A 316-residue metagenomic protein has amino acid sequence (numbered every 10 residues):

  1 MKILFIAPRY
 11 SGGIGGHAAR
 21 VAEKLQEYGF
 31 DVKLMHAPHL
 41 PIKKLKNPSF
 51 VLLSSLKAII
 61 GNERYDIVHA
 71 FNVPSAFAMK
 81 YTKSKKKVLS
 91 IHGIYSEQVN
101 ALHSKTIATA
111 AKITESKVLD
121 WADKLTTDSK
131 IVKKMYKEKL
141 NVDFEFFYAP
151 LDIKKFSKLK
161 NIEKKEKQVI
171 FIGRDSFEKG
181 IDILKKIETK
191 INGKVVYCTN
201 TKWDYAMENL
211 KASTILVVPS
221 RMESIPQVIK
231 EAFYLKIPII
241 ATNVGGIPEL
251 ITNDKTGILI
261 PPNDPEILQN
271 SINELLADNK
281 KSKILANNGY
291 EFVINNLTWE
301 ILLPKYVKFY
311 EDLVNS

Functional and structural regions predicted by a protein language model:
L56, T106-L125: Membrane-proximal helix-turn-helix segments that form the acceptor-binding/catalytic region of lipid-linked
I67-H69, T82-V99, T126: Active-site proximal beta-strand in glycosyltransferases
F146-E166: Acidic anion/phosphate-binding donor-loop and adjacent secondary structure in glycosyltransferase catalytic cores
E163-K179, K185-E188: Conserved donor-binding/catalytic core segment of Leloir-type glycosyltransferases
R221: Aromatic "clamp/platform" in nucleotide-sugar-dependent glycosyltransferases that forms part of the donor/acceptor
P238-A241: Short hydrophobic beta-strand element within catalytic cores of glycosyltransferases and related nucleotide-activated
N253-D254, I258-P265, E274-K280: Conserved acidic donor-binding segment of nucleotide-sugar-dependent glycosyltransferases
I267, E274, K281-N296, L302-K308: A short, well-ordered alpha-helix in the C-terminal region of glycosyltransferases
